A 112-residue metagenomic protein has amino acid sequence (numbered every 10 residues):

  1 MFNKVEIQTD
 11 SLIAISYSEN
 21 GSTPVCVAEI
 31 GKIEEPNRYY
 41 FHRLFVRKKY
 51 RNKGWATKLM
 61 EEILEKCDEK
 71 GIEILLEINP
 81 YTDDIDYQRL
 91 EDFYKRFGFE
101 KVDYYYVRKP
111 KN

Functional and structural regions predicted by a protein language model:
K4-V27: Conserved beta-hairpin
L12-A14, Y39, Y106: Hydrophobic residues embedded in beta-strands of well-ordered beta-sheets
E19-N37, L44: A conserved beta-strand-loop-helix scaffold within acyl/acetyltransferase catalytic domains
P36-K48, L75-E77: Conserved acetyl-CoA binding element of GNAT-fold acetyltransferases
V46, N52-E65: Conserved acetyl-CoA-binding loop-helix of GNAT-fold acetyltransferases
C67-D83: Conserved GNAT acetyl-CoA-binding A-motif
D83-F93, Y105-N112: Short glycine/proline-centered loop/turn elements that form peptide/ligand docking sites
F93-Y94, F99: Conserved active-site tyrosine of GNAT-family acetyltransferases
